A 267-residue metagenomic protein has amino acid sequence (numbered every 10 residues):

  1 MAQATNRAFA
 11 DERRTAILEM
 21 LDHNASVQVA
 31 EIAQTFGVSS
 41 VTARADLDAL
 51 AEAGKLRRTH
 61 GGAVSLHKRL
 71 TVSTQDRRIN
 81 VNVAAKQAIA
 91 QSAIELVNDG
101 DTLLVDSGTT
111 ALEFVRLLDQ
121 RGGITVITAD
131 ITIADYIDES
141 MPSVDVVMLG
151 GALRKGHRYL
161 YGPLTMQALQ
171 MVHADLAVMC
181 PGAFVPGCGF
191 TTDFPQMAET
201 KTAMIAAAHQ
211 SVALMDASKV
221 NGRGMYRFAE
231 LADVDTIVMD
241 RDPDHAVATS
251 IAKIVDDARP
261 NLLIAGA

Functional and structural regions predicted by a protein language model:
A2-A30, G37-S39, A51-E52, A85 (+1 more regions): Conserved phosphate- and dinucleotide-binding cores of soluble alpha/beta proteins, encompassing both enzyme active
A2-L104, V115-G123, D138-S143: HTH-adjacent hinge/linker in prokaryotic transcriptional regulators
T109-L112: Gly/Ser/Thr-rich loops at beta-strand to alpha-helix junctions that form or flank small-molecule/cofactor-binding
